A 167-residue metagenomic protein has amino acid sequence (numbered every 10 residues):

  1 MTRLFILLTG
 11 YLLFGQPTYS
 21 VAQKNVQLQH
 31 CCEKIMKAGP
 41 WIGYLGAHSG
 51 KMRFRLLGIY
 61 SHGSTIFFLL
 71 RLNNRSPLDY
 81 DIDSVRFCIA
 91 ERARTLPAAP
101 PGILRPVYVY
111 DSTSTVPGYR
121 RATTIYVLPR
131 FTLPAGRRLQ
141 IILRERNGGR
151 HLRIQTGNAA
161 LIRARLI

Functional and structural regions predicted by a protein language model:
T2-A22: Bacterial Sec-dependent N-terminal signal peptides
Q16-A47: A eukaryote-biased signal for short, well-structured alpha-helical docking elements
R55-T65, S114-V116: Short, solvent-exposed beta-strand/turn "edge" segments of beta-rich domains on protein surfaces
S61, N73-L78, F131: Short solvent-exposed strand-capping/beta-turn motif centered on an Asx-Ser/Thr pair
I66-N74: Short, well-ordered beta-strand segments enriched in hydrophobic/aromatic residues
F67, L78-R86, G136-Q140, R153-I154: Short, hydrophobic/aromatic beta-strand segments
R75-Y119: The feature marks short-to-medium sequence segments in extracytoplasmic or secretory-pathway proteins
G102-R153: Short, solvent-exposed, Trp/other aromatic-anchored flexible loops in extracytoplasmic proteins
